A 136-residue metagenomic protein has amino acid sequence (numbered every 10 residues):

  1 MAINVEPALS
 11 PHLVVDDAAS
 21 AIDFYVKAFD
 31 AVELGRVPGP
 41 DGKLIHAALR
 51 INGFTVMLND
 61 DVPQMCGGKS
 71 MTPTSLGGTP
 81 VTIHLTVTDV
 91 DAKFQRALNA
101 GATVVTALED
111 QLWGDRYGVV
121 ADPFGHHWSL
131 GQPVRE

Functional and structural regions predicted by a protein language model:
M1-H12, I22-P123, G131-E136: Vicinal oxygen chelate
V15-D17: Conserved beta-strand-loop-alpha-helix junction that forms the acyl-donor binding cleft
